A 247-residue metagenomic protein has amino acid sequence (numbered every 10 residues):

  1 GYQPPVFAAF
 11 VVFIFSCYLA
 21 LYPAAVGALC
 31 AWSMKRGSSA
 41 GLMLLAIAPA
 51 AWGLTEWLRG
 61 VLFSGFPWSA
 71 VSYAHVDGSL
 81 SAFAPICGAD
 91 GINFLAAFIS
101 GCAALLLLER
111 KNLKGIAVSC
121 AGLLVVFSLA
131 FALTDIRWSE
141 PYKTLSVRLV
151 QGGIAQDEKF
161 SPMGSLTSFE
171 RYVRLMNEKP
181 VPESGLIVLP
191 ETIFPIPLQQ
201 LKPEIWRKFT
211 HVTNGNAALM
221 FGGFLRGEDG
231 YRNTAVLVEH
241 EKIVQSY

Functional and structural regions predicted by a protein language model:
G1-W138, E170: Membrane-embedded alpha-helical bundles of multi-pass enzymes that act on lipidic or dolichyl-linked glycan substrates
F131-Y247: Soluble catalytic regions of membrane-associated enzymes that act on cell-envelope and secretory-pathway components
